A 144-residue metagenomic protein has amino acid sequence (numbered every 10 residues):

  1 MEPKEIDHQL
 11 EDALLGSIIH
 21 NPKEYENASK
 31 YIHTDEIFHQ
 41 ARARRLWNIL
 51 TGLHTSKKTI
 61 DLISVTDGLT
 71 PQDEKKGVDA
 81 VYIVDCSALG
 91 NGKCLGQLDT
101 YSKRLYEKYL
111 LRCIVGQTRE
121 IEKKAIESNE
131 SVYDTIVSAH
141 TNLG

Functional and structural regions predicted by a protein language model:
M1-K108: Noncatalytic partner-interaction/assembly domains of nucleic-acid and motor enzyme complexes, especially the accessory
N27-L50, R119-G144: Short, charged N-terminal helix-start/capping segments
A80-S138, N142: Extended, charged alpha-helical coiled-coil/arm scaffolds that mediate oligomerization and mechanical coupling in large
